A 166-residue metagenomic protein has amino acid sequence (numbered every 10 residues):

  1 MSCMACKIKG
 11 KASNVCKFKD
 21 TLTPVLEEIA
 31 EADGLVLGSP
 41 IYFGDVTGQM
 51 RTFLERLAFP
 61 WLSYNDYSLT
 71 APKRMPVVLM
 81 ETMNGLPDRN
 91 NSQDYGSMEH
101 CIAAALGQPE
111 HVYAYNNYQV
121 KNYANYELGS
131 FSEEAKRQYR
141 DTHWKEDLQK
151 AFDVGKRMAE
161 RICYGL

Functional and structural regions predicted by a protein language model:
M1-Y67, S130-L166: N-terminal beta1-alpha1-beta2 submodule of the flavodoxin-like/Rossmannoid cofactor-binding fold
C3, N91-S92, K121-Y126: Short aromatic-enriched loop/helix-cap "lid" or pocket-rim segments at secondary-structure transitions that line
Y42-G44, G85-L86, Y118-Q119: Short, catalytically relevant binding-site loops at active-site mouths
G48-Q49, L62-Y113: Short, glycine-/small-residue-rich phosphate/pyrophosphate-handling segment
P109-N125: Short, solvent-exposed beta-strand-terminating loops
